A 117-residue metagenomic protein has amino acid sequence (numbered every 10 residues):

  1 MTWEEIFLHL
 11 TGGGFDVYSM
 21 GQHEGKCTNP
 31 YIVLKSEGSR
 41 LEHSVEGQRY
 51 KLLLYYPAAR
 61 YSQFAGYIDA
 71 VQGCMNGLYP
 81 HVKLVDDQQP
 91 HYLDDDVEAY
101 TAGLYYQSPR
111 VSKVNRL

Functional and structural regions predicted by a protein language model:
M1-E42, S62, D69-A70, L78: Small/polar-rich, solvent-exposed N-terminal microdomains that initiate assembly or binding
M1-L8, K26, S39-G47, D86-L117: Short, charged interaction patches at domain edges and termini
Y18-S19, V82-Q88: Short beta-strand elements
Y31-I32, Y50, L104: A broad, low-specificity signal marking well-ordered, structured residues that form hydrophobic/aromatic
H43-Y61: Short glycine-rich, basic-tinged beta-strand/loop micro-motifs
R49-L52, D69, R116-L117: Short intrinsically disordered coil segments
